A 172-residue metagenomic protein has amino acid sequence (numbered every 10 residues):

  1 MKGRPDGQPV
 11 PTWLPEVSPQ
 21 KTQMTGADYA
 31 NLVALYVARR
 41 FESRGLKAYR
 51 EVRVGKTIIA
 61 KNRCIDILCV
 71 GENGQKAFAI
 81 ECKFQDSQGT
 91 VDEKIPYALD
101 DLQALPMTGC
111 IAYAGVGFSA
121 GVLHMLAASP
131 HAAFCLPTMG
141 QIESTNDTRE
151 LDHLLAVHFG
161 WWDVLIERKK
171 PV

Functional and structural regions predicted by a protein language model:
M1-D6, V70-N73, A127-V172: Non-catalytic C-terminal interaction segments of nucleic acid-processing enzymes
M1-K56: Acidic-basic catalytic patches of nuclease active cores, encompassing PD-(D/E)XK and other metal-cofactor nuclease
Y29, A60, T90-K94: Phosphate/oxyanion-binding active-site loops and adjacent basic polyanion-contact surfaces
L32, K94-P96, T148, D152: Well-ordered, non-membrane alpha-helical segments in soluble/globular domains
V33-R44, L102-L105, L126, H158-W162 (+1 more regions): Hydrophobic, Leu/Ile/Phe/Ala-enriched alpha-helical segments that form helix-helix packing faces
R44, A48-Y49, G109-C110, A133: Hydrophobic anchor at the start of a short beta-strand that flanks the dinucleotide cofactor-binding loop
R44-G74, G89: Active-site metal-binding core of divalent-cation-utilizing nuclease and nuclease-like domains
Q75-F78, K83-P130: Catalytic cores of nucleic-acid endonucleases
